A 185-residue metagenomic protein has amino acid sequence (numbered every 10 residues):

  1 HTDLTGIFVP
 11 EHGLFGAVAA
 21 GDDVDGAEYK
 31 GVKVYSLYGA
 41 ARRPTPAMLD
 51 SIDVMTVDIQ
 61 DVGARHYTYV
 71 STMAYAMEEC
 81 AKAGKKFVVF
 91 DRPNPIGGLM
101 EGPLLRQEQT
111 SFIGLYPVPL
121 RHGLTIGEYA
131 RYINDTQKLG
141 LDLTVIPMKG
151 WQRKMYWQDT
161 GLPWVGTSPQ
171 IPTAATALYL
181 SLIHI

Functional and structural regions predicted by a protein language model:
T2, K82-K86: A short helix->loop->beta-strand "cap" motif at the edges of active sites that frequently abuts
T5-E11: Short internal beta-strands
H12-Y29: N-terminal beta-loop-helix "entrance" segment that forms/cooperates in small-molecule cofactor or anionic ligand
G16-A20, V88-T110: Glycine-rich, charge-decorated loop segments at or immediately adjacent to ligand/cofactor-binding or catalytic sites
V24-S51, A64: Glycine-rich oxoanion-binding loops at beta->alpha junctions
D61-T72: Glycine/threonine-rich flexible loop motifs
T110-L180: Conserved anion/nucleotide-ligand pocket segment
I183-I185: Conserved small/polar residues in nucleotide/adenosyl-binding loops
